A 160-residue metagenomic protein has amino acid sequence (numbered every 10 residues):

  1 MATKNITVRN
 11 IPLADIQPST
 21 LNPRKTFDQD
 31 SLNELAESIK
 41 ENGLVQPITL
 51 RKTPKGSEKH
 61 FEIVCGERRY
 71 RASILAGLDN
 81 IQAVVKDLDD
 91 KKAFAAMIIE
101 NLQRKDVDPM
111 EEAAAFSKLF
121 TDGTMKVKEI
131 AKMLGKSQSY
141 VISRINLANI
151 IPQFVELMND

Functional and structural regions predicted by a protein language model:
M1-K86, M97, Q103: Short, charged/polar connector segments at secondary-structure boundaries
R71-D160: Amphipathic, charge-rich alpha-helical segments that serve as recognition/docking helices
